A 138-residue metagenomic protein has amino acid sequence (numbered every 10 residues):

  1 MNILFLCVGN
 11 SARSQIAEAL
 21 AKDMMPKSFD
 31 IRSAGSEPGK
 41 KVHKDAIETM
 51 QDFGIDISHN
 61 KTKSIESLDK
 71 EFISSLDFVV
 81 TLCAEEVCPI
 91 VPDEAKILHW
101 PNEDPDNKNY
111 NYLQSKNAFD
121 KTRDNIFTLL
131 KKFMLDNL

Functional and structural regions predicted by a protein language model:
M1-L138: Short polar/charged helix/loop
